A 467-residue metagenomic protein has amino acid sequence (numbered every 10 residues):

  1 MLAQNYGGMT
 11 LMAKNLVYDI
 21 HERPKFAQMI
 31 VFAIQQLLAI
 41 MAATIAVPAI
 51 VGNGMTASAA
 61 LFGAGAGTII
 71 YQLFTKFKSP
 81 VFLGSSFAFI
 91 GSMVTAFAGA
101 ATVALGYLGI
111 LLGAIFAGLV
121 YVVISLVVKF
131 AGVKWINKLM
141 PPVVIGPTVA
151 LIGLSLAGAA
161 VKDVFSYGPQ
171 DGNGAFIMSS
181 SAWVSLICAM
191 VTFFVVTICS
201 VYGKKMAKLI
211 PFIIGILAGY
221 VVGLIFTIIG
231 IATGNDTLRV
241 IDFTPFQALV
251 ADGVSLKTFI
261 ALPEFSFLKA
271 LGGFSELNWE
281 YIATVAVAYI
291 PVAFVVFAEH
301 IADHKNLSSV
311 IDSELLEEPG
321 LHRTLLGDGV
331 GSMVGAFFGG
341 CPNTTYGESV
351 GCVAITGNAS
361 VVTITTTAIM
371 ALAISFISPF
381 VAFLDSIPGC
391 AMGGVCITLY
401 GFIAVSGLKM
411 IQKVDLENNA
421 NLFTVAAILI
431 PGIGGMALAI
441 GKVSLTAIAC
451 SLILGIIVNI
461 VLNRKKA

Functional and structural regions predicted by a protein language model:
M1-L11: Short, Lys/Arg-enriched N-terminal segments with co-localized hydrophobic residues within the first ~10-30 amino acids
M12-A27, T44-I50, G54, F89-T102 (+1 more regions): Transmembrane alpha-helical segments and their short flanking loops that form helix-hairpins/helix-helix interfaces
V17-F26, I50-I70, A288-V361: Membrane-embedded helical hairpins/re-entrant loop segments and their flanking transmembrane helices within multi-pass
A27-A189, F376-P379, S386, C390 (+4 more regions): Early transmembrane hairpin of solute transport permeases
M29, A33-A49, L277-A302: Core transmembrane alpha-helical segments of multi-pass membrane transporters/permeases
A46-I50, V81-A98, A302-I311, N343-I355 (+2 more regions): Re-entrant/interfacial helical elements at transmembrane boundaries that shape and gate the permeation pathway
N53-T56, S181, F194-F267, V287-A302 (+2 more regions): Flexible hinge motifs at transmembrane-helix junctions and intramembrane kinks/re-entrant loops in multi-pass membrane
G67-S79, V122-I136, F194-K205, I301-V310 (+4 more regions): C-terminal ends of transmembrane helices
